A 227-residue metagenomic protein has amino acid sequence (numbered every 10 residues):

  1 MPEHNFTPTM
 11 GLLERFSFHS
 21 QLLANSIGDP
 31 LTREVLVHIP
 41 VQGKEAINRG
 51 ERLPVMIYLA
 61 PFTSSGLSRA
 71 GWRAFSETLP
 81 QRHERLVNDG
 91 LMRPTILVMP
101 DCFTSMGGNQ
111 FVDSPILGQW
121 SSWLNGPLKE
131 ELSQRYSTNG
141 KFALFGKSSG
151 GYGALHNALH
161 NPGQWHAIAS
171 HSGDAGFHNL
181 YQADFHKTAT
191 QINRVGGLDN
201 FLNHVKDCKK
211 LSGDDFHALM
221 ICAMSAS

Functional and structural regions predicted by a protein language model:
M1-S227: Non-catalytic cap/lid and distal C-terminal segments of serine-dependent acyl enzymes
